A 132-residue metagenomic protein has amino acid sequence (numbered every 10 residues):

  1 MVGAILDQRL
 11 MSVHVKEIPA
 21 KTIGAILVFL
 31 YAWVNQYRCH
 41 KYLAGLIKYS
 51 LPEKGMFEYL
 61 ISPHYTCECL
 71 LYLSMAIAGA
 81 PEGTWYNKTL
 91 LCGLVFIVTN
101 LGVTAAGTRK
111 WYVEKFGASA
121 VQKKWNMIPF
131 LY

Functional and structural regions predicted by a protein language model:
M1-A4: Active-site pocket-lining segments that scaffold enzyme catalytic pockets across diverse folds
Q8: Glycine- and acidic-residue-rich phosphate-binding/metal-coordinating active-site segment common to enzymes that handle
M11-Y132: Hydrophobic transmembrane alpha-helices
